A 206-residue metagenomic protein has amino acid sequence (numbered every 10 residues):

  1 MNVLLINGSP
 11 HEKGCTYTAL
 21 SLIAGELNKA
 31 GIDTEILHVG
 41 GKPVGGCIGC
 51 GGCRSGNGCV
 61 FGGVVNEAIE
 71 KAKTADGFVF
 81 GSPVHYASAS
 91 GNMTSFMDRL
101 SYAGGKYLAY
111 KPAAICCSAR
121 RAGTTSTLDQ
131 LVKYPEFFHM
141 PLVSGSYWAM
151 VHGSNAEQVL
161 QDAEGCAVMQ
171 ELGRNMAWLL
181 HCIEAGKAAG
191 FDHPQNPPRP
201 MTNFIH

Functional and structural regions predicted by a protein language model:
N2-A30: N-terminal beta1-alpha1 ligand-phosphate binding loop
G25-I32, S101-G105, E136-M140, R174-G186: Generic secondary-structure signature for well-ordered alpha-helical cores
I32-K42: A short beta-strand-loop structural module common to alpha/beta enzyme folds
K42-A72, R199-H206: Cysteine-cluster motifs in flexible loop/terminal segments that predominantly coordinate metals
S55, V60-Y147: Helix-loop-strand module that forms the ligand-binding subsite of alpha/beta enzymes
P141-H206: Glycine-rich phosphate/pyrophosphate-binding loop and the adjoining helix
